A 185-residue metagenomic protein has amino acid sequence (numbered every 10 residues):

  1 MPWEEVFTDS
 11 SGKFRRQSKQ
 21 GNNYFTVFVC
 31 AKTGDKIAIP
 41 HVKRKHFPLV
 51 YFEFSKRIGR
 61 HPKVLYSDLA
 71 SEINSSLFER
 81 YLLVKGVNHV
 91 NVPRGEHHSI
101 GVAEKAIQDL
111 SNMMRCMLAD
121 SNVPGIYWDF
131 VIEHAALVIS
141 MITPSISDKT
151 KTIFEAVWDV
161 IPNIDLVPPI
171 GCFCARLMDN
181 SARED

Functional and structural regions predicted by a protein language model:
M1-N112, V157-D185: Retroviral integrase
R60-K63, A119, D148: Secondary-structure boundary/capping residues
M114-S121: Short amphipathic alpha-helical interaction patches enriched in hydrophobic/aromatic residues with interspersed Lys/Arg
S121-N180, E184: Charged, gly/pro-enriched flexible loop segments at helix/strand junctions
